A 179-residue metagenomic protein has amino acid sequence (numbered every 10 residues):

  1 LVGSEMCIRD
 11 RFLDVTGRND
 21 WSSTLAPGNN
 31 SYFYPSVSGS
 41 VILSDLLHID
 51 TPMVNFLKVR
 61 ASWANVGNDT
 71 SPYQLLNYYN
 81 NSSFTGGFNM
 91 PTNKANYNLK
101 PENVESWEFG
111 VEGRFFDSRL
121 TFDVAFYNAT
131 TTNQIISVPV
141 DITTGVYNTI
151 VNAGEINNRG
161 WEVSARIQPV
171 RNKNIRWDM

Functional and structural regions predicted by a protein language model:
S4-E5, R9-M179: Extracellular/periplasmic, surface-exposed regions of secreted and cell-surface proteins
